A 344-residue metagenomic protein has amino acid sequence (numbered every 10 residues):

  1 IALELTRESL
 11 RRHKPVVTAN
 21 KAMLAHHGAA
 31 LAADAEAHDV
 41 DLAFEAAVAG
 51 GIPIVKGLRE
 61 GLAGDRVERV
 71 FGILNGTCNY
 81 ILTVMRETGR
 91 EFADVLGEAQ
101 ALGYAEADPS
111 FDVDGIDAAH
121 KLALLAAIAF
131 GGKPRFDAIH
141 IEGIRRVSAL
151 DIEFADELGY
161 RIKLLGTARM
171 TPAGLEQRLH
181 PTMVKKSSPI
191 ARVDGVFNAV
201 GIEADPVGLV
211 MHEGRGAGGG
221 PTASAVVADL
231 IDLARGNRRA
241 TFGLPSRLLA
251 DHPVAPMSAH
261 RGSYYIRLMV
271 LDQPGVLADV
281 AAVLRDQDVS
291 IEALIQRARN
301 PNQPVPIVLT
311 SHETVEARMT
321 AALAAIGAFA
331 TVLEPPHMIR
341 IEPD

Functional and structural regions predicted by a protein language model:
I1-R12, A19-E60: Rossmann-fold NAD(P)-binding glycine/threonine-rich loop
V16, D41-L42, E106, I162 (+1 more regions): Hydrophobic beta-strand scaffold residues
E36-D117, L124: Rossmann-like NAD(P)H-binding beta-loop-alpha module
D94-R192, F197-A199: Substrate-binding/catalytic subdomain of NAD(P)-dependent oxidoreductase enzymes
I144, G208-G220: Glycine-rich phosphate/pyrophosphate-binding beta-alpha loops
I202-L209, E213, V227: An anion-binding loop in the catalytic cleft
A225, L230-D344: A conserved regulatory-domain signal marking ACT and ACT-like small-molecule sensing domains and adjacent regulatory
